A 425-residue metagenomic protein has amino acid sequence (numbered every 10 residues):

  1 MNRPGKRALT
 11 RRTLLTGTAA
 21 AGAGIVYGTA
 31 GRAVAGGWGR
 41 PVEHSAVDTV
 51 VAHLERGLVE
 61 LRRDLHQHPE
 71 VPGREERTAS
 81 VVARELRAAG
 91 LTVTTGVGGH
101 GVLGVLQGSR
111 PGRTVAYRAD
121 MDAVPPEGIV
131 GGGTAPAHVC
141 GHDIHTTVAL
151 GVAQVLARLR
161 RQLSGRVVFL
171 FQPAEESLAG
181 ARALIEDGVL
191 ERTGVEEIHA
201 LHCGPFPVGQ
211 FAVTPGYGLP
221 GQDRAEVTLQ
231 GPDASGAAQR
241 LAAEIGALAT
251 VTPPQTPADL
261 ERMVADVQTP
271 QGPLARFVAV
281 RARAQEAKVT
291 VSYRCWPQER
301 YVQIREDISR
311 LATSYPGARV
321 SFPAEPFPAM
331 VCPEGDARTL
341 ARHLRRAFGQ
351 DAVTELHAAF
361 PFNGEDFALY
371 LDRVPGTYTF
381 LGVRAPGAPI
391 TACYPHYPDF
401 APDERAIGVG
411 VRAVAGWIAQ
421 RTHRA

Functional and structural regions predicted by a protein language model:
M1-L9, A20-A23: N-terminal secretory signal peptides
L9-L15: N-terminal export leaders
I25-R40: C-terminal region of N-terminal signal peptides and the immediate post-cleavage residues of exported proteins
W38-V139, D143-L150, R158-G165: Acidic/His- and Gly-rich active-site-bordering loop/insert found across diverse amide/peptide-bond hydrolases
I144-Y217: Acidic/histidine-rich catalytic neighborhood of metal-dependent amide-processing enzymes
V195-V331: Midchain, well-structured core segments that form catalytic/ion-binding scaffolds
S235, Q239-A247, V251, R310 (+1 more regions): His/Asp/Glu-rich mid-to-C-terminal helical/loop segments that flank catalytic regions of hydrolases
A243-G272, F327-V383: Active-site-adjacent substrate-binding region of metalloamidase/peptidase-like peptide-processing proteins
